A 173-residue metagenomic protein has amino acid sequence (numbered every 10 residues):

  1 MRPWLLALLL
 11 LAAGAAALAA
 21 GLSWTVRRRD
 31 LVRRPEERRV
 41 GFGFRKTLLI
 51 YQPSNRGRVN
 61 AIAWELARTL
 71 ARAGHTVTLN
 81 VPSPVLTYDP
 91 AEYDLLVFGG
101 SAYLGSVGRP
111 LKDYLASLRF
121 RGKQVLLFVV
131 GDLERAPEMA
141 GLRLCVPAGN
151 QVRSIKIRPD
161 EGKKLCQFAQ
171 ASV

Functional and structural regions predicted by a protein language model:
R2-T47, R58-T78, P90-V173: FMN-binding flavodoxin-like domain, especially the glycine-rich phosphate-binding loop
Q52-S54, P82, V130-D132: Cofactor-binding loop segments of dinucleotide-utilizing enzymes, especially the Rossmann-like FAD- and NAD(P)+-binding
P84-Y88: Short acidic active-site motifs
